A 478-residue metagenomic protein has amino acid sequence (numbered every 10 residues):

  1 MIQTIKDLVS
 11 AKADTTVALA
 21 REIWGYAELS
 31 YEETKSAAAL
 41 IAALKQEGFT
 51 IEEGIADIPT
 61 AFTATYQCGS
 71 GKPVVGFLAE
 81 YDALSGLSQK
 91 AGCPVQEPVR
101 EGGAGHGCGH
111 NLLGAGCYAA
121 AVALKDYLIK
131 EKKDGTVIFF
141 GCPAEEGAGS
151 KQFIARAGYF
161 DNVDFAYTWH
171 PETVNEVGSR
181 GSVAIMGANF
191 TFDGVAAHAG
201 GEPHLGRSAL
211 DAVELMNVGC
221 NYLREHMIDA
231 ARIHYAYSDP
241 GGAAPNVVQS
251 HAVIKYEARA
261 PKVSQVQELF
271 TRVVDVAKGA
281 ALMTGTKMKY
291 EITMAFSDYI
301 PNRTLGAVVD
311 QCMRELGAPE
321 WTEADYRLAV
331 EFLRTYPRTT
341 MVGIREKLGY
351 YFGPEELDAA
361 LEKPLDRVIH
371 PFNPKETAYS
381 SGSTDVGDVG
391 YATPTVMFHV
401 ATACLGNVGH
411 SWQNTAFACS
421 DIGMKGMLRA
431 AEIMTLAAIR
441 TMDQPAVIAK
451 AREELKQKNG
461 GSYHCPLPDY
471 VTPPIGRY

Functional and structural regions predicted by a protein language model:
M1, K12-T15, L19, E32-A43 (+20 more regions): General structural feature for long, well-ordered alpha-helical segments within catalytic domains of soluble enzymes
I2-H106, N111, A115-A119, A123-T136: Acidic/His- and Gly-rich active-site-bordering loop/insert found across diverse amide/peptide-bond hydrolases
A18-E22, V95-G103, F192-G200, H251-R259 (+2 more regions): A short small-residue
I23, A64, F77, H110 (+7 more regions): Divalent metal-coordination and catalytic microenvironments
E28-L29, F140-A144, T293-D298: Conserved short loop/turn motifs at secondary-structure junctions
L78, L87, D193, F398-A401: Non-cysteine beta-strand/loop elements that form the S-adenosyl-L-methionine
L84, C93-G105, N111-L112, Y127-Q249 (+1 more regions): Histidine/acidic-residue-rich, glycine-tolerant segments that coordinate divalent metal ions
E214-Y478: Metal-dependent amide/peptide-bond hydrolase catalytic core, centered on the "pita-bread" metallohydrolase fold
